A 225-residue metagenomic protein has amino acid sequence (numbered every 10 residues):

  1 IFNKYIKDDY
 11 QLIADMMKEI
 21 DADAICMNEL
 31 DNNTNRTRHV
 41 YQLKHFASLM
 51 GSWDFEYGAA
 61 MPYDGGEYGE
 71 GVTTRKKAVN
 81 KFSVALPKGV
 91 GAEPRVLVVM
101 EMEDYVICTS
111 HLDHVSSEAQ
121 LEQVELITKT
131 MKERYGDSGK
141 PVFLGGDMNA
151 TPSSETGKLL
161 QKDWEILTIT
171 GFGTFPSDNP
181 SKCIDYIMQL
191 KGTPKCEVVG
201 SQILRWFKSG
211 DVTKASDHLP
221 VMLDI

Functional and structural regions predicted by a protein language model:
I1-K4, D31-N32, F82-K88, H111-Q120: Surface-exposed cleft-lining segments at the edges of enzyme active sites
I1-S48, P62-Y63: N-terminal, active-site-proximal structural segment of metallo-dependent hydrolase catalytic domains
K4-I13, Y57-G58, F172-S177, W206: N-terminal post-signal-peptidase region of extra-cytosolic proteins
C26, F143-L144: Residue-level marker for buried hydrophobic side chains located in beta-strands that build the well-ordered beta-sheet
S48-M50, D64-K81, P180-C196, I225: Conserved beta strand-loop-helix elements of the APE1-like EEP
S52-G65, F82-P87: A short, structured active-site edge motif that brings together acidic residues
Y68, T74-N80, A92-T109, I225: Beta-strand-turn-beta hairpins that frame and shape the catalytic cleft of phosphate-ester-processing enzymes
A85, E118, E122, K129-F143 (+1 more regions): Metal-dependent phosphoester-hydrolase catalytic domains
